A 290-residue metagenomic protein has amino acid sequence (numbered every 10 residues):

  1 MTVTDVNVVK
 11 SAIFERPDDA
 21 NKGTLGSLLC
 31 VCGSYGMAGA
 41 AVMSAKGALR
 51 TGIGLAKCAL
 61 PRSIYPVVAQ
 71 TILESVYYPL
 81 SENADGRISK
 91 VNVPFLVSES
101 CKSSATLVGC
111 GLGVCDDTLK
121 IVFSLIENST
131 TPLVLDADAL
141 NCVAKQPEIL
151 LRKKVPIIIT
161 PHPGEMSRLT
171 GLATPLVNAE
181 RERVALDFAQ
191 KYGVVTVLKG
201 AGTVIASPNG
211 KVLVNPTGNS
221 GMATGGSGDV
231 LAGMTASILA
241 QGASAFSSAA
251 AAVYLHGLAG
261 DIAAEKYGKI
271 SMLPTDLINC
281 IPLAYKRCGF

Functional and structural regions predicted by a protein language model:
M1-P132, N141-I158, P163-F290: Small-residue (G/A/S/T)-rich helix-start motifs and N-terminal tracts that mark the onset
